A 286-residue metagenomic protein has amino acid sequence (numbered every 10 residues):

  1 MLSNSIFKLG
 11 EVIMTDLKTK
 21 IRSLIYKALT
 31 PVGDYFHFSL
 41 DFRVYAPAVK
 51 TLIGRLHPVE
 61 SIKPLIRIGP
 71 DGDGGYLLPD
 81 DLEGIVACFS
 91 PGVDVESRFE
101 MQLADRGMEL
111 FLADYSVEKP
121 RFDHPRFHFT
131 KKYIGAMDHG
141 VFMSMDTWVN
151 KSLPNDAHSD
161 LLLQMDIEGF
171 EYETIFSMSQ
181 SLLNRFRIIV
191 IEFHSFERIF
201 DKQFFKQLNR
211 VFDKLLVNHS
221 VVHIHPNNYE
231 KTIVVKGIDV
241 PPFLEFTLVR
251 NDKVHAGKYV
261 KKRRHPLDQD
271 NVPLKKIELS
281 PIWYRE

Functional and structural regions predicted by a protein language model:
L2-I13: Short, Lys/Arg-enriched N-terminal segments with co-localized hydrophobic residues within the first ~10-30 amino acids
S23-L82, E96, F142-S159, S195-E286: Rossmann-like AdoMet/SAM-dependent catalytic core
I66-G140: SAM cofactor-binding core of SAM-dependent methyltransferases, primarily the Rossmann-like beta-alpha-beta module
E83, L103-R106, Q180-F186, L215: Short, conserved loop/helix-junction motifs that constitute active-site signature segments in enzyme catalytic cores
V86-A87, D160-L162, I188: Structural motif
P91, A113, L163-M165, I191: Active-site flanking residues adjacent to catalytic metal/cofactor-binding acidic residues
I167-G169: Switch II (G3) loop of P-loop NTPases
E173-F200, F204, L208-N209: A short alpha/beta connector and helix-capping loop motif
